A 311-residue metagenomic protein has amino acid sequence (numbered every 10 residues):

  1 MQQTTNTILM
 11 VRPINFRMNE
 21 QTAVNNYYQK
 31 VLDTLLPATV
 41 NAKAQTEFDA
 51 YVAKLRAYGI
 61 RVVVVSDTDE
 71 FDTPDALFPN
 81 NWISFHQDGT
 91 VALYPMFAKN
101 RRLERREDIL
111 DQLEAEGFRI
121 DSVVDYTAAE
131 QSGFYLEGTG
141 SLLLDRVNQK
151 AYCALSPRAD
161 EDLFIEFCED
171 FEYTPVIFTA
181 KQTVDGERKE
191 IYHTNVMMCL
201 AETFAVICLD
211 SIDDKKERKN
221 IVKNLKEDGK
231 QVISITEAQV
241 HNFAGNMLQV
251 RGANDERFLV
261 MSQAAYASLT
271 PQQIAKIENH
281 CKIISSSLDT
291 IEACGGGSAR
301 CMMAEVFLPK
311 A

Functional and structural regions predicted by a protein language model:
M1-A311: The feature marks the mature, well-folded catalytic cores of soluble enzymes
